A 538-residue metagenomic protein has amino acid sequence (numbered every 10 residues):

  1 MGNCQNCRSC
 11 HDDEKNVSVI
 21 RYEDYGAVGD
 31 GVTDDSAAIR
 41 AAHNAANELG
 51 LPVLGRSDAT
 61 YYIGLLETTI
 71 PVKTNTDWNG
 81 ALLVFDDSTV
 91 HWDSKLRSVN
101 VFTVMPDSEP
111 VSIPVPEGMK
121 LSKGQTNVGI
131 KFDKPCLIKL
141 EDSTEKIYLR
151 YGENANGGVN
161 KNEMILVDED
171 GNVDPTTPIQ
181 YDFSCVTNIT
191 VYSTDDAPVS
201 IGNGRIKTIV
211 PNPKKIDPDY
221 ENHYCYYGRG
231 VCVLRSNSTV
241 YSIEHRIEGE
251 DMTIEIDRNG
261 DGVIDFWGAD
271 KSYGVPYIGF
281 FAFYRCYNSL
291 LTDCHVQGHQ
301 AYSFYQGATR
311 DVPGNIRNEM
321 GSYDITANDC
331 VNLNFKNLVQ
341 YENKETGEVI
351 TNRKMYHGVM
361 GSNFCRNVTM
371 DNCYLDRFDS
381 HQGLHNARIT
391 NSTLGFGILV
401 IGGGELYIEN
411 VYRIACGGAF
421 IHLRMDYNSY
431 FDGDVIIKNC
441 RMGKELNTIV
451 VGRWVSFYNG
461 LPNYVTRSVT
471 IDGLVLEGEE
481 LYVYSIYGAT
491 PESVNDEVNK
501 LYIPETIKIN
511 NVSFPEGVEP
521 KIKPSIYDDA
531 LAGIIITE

Functional and structural regions predicted by a protein language model:
M1-C10: Bacterial Sec-dependent N-terminal signal peptides
Y22-R56, M119-K131: Acidic Gly/Asp/Thr-rich repetitive segments characteristic of extracellular carbohydrate-active and adhesion proteins
S36, R40-H43, N47-R97, D142-K161 (+4 more regions): N-terminal extracellular ligand-recognition/capping segment immediately after the signal peptide
P52, L65-L66, F85-T89, V210-I216 (+10 more regions): Short glycine/acidic-rich loop motifs that flank beta-strands on beta-rich extracellular proteins
T69-N75, T190-G202, R229-H245, Y277-C294 (+10 more regions): Surface-exposed loop/turn motifs in large extracellular/passenger domains
D77-N79, S98-K123, G129-S143, S193-I216 (+2 more regions): Parallel beta-helix/beta-solenoid
V128-G129, E153-G157, Y192, Y220-N222 (+4 more regions): Short consensus segments that form the blades of beta-propeller domains, in both extracellular/periplasmic
N156-M164, D168-D217, N222-Y224: Small/polar beta-strand repeat architecture
